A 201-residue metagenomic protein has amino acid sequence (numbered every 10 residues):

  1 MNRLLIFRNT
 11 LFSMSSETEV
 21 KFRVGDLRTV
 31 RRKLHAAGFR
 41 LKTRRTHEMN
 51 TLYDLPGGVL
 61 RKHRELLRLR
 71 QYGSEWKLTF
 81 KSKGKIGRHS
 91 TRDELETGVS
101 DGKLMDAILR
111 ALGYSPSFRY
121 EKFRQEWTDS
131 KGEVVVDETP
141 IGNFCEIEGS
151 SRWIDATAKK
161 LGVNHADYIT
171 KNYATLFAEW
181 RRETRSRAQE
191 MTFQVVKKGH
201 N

Functional and structural regions predicted by a protein language model:
M1-S13: N-terminal amphipathic/basic-hydrophobic helices that include classical n-h-c signal peptides and signal-anchor
R3-I6, H47, N164: Intrinsic disorder/low-complexity signature
L11-G132, D167-N201: N-terminal strand-loop-strand beta-hairpin
L41-K42, I154-A156: Short loop/beta submotifs within extracellular cysteine-rich repeat domains
V136-I141: A contiguous pocket-lining binding segment that forms or flanks enzyme active sites
R152, A158-N164: A hydrophobic, small-residue-rich beta->alpha segment in the mid-to-C-terminal subdomain of diverse proteins
